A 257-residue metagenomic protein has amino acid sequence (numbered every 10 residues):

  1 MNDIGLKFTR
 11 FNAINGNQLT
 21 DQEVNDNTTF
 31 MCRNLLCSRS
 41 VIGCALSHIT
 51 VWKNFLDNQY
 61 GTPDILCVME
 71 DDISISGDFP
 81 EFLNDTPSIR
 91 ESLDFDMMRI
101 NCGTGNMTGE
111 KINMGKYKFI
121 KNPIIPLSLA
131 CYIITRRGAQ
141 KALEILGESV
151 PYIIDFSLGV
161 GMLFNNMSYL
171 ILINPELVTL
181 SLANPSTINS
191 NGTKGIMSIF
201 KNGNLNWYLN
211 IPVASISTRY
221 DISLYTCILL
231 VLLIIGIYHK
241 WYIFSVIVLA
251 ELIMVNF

Functional and structural regions predicted by a protein language model:
M1-M69, I73-F257: An acidic/histidine-cluster motif and surrounding catalytic segment that typifies divalent-metal-assisted enzyme active
